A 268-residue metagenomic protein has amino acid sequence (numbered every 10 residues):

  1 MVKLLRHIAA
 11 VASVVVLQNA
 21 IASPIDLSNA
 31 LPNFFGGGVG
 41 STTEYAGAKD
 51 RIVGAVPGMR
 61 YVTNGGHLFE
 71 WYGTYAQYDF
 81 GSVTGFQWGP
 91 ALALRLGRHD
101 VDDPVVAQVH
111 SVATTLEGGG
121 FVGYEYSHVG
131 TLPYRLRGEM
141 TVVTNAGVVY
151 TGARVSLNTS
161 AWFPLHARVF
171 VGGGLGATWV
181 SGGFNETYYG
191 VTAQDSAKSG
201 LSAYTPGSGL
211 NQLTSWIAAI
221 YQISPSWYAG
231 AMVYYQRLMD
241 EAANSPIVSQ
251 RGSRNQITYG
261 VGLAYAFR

Functional and structural regions predicted by a protein language model:
A22-H67, R268: Short glycine/proline- and aromatic-enriched beta-strand/turn motifs that initiate or cap beta-hairpins
S23-L31, G66-F86, S127-L136, V149-T151 (+3 more regions): Short loop/turn motifs that connect adjacent beta-strands in outer-membrane beta-barrel proteins
L31-G37, P57, F69, F86-P90 (+6 more regions): Transmembrane beta-strands of outer-membrane beta-barrel proteins
F35-T43, H67-Q77, D103-A107, R135-A146: Transmembrane beta-strand segments that form the barrel wall of outer-membrane beta-barrel proteins
G40, R60-V62, Q77-D79, F121-E125 (+3 more regions): Transmembrane beta-barrel domains of outer membrane proteins
K49-R51, V112-T114, V149-T151, G207-Q212 (+1 more regions): Short sequence motifs at beta-strands and strand-loop junctions characteristic of Gram-negative outer-membrane
V56-G58, R254-R268: Outer-membrane beta-barrel "beta-signal"
Y124, A146-Y228, M232, Q236-A243 (+2 more regions): Outer-membrane beta-barrel transmembrane domain signature
